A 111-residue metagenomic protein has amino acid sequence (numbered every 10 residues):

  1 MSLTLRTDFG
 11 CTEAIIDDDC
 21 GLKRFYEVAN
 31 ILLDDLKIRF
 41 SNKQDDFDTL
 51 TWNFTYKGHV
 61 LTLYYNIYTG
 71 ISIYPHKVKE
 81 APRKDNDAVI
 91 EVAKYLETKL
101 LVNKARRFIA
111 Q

Functional and structural regions predicted by a protein language model:
M1-D48: Negatively charged, low-complexity tracts enriched in Asp/Glu with abundant Ser/Thr
G10, L50, I67-T69: Residues at beta-strand starts and edge strands
I38-T51, V102-Q111: Short glycine-rich, low-complexity/disordered patches
D46-Y65: Short, intrinsically disordered low-complexity segments
L61-I90: Intrinsically disordered, low-complexity regulatory segments enriched in Ser/Thr/Pro and charged residues
K79-Q111: Mixed-charge, Lys/Arg-enriched low-complexity segments
